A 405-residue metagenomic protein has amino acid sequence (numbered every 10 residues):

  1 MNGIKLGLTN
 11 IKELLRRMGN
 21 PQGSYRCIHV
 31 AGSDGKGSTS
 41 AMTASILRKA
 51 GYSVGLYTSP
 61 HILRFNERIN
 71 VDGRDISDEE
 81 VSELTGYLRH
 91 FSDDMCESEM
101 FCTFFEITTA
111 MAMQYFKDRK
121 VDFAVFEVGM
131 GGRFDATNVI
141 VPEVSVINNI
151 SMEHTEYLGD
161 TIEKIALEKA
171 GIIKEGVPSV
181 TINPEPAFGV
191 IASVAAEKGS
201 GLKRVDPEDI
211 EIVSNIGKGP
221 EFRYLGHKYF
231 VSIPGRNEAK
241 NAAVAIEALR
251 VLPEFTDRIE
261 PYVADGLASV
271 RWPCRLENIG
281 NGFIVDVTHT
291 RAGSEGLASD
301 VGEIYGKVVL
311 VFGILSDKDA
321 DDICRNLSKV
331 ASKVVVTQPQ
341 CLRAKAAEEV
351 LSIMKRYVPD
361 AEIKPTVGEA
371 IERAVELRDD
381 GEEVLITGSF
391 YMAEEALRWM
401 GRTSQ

Functional and structural regions predicted by a protein language model:
M1-N2: Charged, amphipathic alpha-helical linker segments immediately N-terminal to NTP-binding catalytic cores
L8, E13-R16, N20-G23, K49-I140 (+2 more regions): ATP-dependent carboxylate-amine ligase catalytic core
S24, F123-V128, D135-V146, I150-H154 (+2 more regions): Nucleotide phosphate-binding/pyrophosphate-handling subdomain across enzymes that bind or process nucleotide phosphates
V30, S38-G55: A conserved segment at the C-terminal end of the G1
Y57, V180-N183, V194-I216, S232-R236 (+6 more regions): Beta-strand->loop->alpha-helix junctions that form or flank phosphate-binding loops in nucleotide-handling enzymes
M95-C96, K120-E127, P142-L225, A242-P261: Acidic, Mg2+-coordinating active-site environments of NTP-dependent enzymes
P184-K203, G217-G219, V285, C324-E383: C-terminal helical cap/extension that packs against the catalytic core of soluble nucleotide-cofactor enzymes
S389: Active-site-proximal loop/hinge segments that shape catalytic or ion-binding/gating pockets
